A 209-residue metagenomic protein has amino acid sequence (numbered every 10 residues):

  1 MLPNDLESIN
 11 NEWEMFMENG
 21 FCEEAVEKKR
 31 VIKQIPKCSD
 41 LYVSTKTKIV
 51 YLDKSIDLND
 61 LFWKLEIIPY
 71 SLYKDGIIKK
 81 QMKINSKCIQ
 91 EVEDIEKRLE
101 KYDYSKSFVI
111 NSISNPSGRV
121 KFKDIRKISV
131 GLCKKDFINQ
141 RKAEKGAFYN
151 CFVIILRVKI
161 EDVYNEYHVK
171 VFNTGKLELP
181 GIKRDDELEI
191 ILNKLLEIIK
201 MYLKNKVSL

Functional and structural regions predicted by a protein language model:
M1-L209: Intrinsically disordered, low-complexity polar/charged tails and linkers
